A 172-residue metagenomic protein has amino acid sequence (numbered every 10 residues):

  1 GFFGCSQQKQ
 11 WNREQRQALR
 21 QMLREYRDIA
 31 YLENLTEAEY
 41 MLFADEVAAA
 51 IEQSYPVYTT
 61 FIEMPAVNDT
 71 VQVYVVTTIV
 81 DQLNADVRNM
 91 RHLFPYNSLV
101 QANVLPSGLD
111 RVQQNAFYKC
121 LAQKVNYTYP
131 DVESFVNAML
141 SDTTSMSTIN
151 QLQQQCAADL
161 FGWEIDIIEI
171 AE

Functional and structural regions predicted by a protein language model:
F2-G4: C-terminal motif of bacterial Sec signal peptides marking the signal peptidase cleavage site
S6-Q8: Bacterial signal peptide processing site
R13, R20, Y31-Y40, F61 (+2 more regions): Core of compact, soluble alpha-helical bundle domains
L19-Y58: Post-signal-peptide N-terminal segment of Sec-exported extracytoplasmic proteins
S54-Y55, T59, T128-E133: Short loop/beta submotifs within extracellular cysteine-rich repeat domains
V75-K119, N126-Y129, F161-A171: Extended amphipathic alpha-helical interaction segments
